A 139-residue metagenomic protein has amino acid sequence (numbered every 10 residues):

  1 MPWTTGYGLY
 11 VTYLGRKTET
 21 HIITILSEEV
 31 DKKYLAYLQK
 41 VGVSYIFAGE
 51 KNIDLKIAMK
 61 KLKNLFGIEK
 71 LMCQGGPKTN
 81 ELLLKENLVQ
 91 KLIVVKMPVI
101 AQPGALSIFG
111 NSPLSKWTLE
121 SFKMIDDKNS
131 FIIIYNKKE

Functional and structural regions predicted by a protein language model:
M1-E139: Enzymes that bind and transform nitrogen-containing heteroaromatic metabolites
